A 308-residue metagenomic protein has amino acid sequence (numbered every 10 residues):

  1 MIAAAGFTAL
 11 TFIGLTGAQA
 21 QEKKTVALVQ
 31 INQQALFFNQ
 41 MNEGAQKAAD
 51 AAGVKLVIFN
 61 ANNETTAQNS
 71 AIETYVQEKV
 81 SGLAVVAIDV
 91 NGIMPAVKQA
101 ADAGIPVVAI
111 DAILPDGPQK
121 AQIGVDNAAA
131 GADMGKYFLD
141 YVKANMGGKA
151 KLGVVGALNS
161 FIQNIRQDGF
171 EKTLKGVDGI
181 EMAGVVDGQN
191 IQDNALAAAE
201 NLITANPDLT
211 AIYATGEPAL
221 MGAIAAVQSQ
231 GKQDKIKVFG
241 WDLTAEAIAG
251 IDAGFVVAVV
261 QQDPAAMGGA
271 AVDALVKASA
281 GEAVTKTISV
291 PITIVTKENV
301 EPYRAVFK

Functional and structural regions predicted by a protein language model:
M1-A5: Bacterial N-terminal signal peptides that target proteins for export
F7-Q19: C-terminal segment of classical bacterial N-terminal signal peptides
A18-K308: A residue-level marker of the well-folded mature domains of exported/periplasmic proteins
